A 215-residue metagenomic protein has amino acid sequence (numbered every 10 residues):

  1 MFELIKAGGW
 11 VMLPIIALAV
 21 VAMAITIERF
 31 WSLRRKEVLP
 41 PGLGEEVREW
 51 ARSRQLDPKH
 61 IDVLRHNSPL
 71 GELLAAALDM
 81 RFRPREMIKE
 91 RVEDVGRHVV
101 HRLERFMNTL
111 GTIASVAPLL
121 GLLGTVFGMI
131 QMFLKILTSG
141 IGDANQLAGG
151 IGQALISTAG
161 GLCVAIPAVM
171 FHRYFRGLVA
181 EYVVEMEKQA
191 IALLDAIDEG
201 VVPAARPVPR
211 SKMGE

Functional and structural regions predicted by a protein language model:
M1-G42: Hydrophobic membrane-targeting segments
E3-L4, K135-T138, D143-G149: Membrane-interfacial hairpin junctions
G8-M12, V99-A117, G150, A154-G161: Loop-to-transmembrane-helix entry motif
G9, M23, P58-K59, L74 (+3 more regions): Residue-level signature of catalytic and energy-coupling elements of molecular machines, predominantly ATP/GTP-dependent
M12-I25, G111-P118, V164-A168: Alpha-helical transmembrane segments of integral membrane proteins
I25-S32, Q131, M170-R173: Short hydrophobic alpha-helical membrane-anchoring segments
V38-L123, F127-I141, F171-E215: Predominantly long cytosolic amphipathic alpha-helical stalk/bundle segments
N145, G149-H172, R176: Pore-lining and gate-forming transmembrane alpha-helices of multi-pass membrane transport proteins
